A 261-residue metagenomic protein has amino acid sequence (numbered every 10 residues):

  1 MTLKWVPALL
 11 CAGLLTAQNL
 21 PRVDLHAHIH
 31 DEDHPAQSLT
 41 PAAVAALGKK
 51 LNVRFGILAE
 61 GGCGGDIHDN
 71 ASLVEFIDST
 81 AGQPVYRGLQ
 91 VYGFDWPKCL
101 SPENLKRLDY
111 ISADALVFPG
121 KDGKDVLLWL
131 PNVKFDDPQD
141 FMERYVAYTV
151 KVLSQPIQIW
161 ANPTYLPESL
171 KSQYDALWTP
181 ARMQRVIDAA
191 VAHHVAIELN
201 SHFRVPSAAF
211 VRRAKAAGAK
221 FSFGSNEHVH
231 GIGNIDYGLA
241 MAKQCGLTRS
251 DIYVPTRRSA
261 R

Functional and structural regions predicted by a protein language model:
T2-G13, Q18-V23, Y174-R261: Charged catalytic cores and adjacent phosphate/nucleic-acid-binding surfaces used for phosphate/nucleic-acid chemistry
L14, A36-S38, P119, S172 (+1 more regions): Alpha-helical transmembrane segments and their juxtamembrane interfaces
N19-E143, A147, V229-I232: A metal-dependent hydrolase metal-coordination microenvironment
H26, I111, N162, I197 (+1 more regions): Conserved, mostly hydrophobic/aromatic
A43-A46, A71-S79, E103-K106, A147 (+6 more regions): Alpha-helical scaffolding segments of alpha/beta enzyme cores, especially the outer helices of TIM-barrel or partial
L51-R54, R107, Q155-I159, G246-T248: Short loop/turn motifs at secondary-structure junctions
A71, C99-I111, V133-M142, L166-P167 (+2 more regions): Short secondary-structure transition/capping segments
A115-F118, D125-A219: Domain-core and long-helix interface of multi-subunit machines
